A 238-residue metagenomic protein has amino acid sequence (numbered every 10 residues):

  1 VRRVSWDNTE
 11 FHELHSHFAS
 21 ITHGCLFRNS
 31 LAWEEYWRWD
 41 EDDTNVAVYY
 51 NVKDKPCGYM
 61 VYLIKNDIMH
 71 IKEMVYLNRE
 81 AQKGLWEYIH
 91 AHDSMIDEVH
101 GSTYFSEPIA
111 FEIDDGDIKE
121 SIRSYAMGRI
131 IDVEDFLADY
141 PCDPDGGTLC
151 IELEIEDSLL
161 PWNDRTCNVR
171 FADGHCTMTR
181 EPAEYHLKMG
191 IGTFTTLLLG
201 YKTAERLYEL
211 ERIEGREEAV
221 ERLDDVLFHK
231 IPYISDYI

Functional and structural regions predicted by a protein language model:
R2-I238: Intrinsically disordered, low-complexity, positively biased terminal segments
